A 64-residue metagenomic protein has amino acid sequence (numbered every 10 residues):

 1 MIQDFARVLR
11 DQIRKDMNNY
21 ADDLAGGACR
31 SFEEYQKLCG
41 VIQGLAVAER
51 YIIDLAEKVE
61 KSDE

Functional and structural regions predicted by a protein language model:
M1, E57-E64: Short intrinsically disordered terminal tails
M1-R30: N-terminal acidic leader/helix
C29-E60: Short, charge-rich amphipathic interface segments used for partner binding and complex assembly
